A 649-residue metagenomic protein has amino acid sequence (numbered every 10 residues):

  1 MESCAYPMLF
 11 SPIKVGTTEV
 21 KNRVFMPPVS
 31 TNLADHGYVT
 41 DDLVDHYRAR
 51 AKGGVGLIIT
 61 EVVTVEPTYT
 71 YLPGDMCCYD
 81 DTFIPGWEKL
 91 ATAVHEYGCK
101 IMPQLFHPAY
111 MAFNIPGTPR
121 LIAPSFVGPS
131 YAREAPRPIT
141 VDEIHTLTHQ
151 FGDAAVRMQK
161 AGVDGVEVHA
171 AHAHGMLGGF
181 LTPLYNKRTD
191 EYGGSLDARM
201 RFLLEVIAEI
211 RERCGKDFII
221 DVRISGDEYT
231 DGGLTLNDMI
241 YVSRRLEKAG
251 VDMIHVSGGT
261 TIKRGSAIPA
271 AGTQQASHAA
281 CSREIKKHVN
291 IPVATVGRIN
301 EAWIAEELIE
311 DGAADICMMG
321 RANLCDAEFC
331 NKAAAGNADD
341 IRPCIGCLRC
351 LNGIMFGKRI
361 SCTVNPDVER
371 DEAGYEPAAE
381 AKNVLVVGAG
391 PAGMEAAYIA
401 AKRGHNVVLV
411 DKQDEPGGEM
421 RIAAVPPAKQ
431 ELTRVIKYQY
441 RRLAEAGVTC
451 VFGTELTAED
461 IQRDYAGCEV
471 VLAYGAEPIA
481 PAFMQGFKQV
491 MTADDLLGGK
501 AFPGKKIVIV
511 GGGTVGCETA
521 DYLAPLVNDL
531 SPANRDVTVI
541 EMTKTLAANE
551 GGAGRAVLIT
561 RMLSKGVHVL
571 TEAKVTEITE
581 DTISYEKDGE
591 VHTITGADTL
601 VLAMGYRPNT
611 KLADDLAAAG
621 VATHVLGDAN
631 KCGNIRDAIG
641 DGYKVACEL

Functional and structural regions predicted by a protein language model:
M1-V387, P391, E395, I399-V407 (+2 more regions): Flavin-dependent oxidoreductase catalytic cores
G56, D164, D252, D315 (+4 more regions): Conserved acidic residues
S257, V296, N365, G453-E455 (+4 more regions): Conserved beta-strand termini and adjacent loop/short-helix elements that scaffold enzyme active sites in alpha/beta
R264-A271, P292, D315-I316, M420-A428 (+2 more regions): Short beta-alpha connecting loops at secondary-structure transitions that line or flank enzyme active sites
V289, G312-A313, A446, G486 (+3 more regions): Short, structured coil segments at secondary-structure junctions
E380-V410, V451-R463, A473-Q489, A493-E550 (+1 more regions): Rossmann-like dinucleotide/flavin-binding elements
L409-T449, A520-V575: Rossmann-like dinucleotide-binding cores of NAD(P)H-dependent redox enzymes
